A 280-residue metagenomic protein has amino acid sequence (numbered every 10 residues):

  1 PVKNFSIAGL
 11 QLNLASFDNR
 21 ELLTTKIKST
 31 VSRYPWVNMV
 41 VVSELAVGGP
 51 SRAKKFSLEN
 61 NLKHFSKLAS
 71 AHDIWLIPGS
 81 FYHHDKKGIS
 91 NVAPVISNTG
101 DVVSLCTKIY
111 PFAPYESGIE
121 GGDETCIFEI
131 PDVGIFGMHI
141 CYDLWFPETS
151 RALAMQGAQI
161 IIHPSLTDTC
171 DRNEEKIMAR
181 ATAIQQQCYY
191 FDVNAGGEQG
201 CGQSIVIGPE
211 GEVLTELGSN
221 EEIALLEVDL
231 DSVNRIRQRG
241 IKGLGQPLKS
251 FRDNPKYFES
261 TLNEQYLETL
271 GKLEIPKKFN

Functional and structural regions predicted by a protein language model:
P1, I127, A195-N280: C-terminal beta-strand edge segments of enzyme domains
P1-L14: Short beta-strand segments enriched in small/hydrophobic residues
S6, P35-W36, I135, G157: Short loop/turn motifs at secondary-structure junctions
I7-G9, V41, I77, M138 (+1 more regions): Structural motif
Q11-N13, V41-S43, T107, N194: Residue-level recognition of beta-strand->loop/alpha-helix junctions
F17, E21-V103, T169-I184: Cys-nucleophile CN-hydrolase/nitrilase-fold catalytic domain and related Cys-dependent amidase chemistry that acts on
S57-I77, L144-E227: CN hydrolase (nitrilase-like) catalytic-core segments centered on the catalytic cysteine and neighboring Lys/Glu
H84-Q159, T169-I177, A181, R239-K242: Active-site catalytic loop in hydrolytic enzyme cores
